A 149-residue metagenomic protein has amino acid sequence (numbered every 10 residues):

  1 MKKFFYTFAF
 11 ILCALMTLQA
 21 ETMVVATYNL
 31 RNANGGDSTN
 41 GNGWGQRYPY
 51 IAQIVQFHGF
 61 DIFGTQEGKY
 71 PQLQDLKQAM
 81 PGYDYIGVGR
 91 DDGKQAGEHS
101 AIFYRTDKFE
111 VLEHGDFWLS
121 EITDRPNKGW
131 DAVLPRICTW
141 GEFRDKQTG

Functional and structural regions predicted by a protein language model:
M1-T22: Bacterial Sec-dependent N-terminal signal peptides
K2-F4, A26, Y83, I102: Intrinsically disordered, low-complexity segments enriched in small/polar residues
K2-K3, R31, R47, R105 (+1 more regions): Basic side chains
F5-Y6, N34, Y50, T139: Sequence-pattern detector for short linear motifs and compositional/periodic biases rather than a specific fold
A9, N40, W130: Generic anion/oxyanion-binding catalytic loop in active/binding sites
L18-M80, R90-E98: N-terminal, active-site-proximal structural segment of metallo-dependent hydrolase catalytic domains
I62-G149: Structured beta-strand-rich core segments of catalytic domains in phosphoester-bond hydrolases
